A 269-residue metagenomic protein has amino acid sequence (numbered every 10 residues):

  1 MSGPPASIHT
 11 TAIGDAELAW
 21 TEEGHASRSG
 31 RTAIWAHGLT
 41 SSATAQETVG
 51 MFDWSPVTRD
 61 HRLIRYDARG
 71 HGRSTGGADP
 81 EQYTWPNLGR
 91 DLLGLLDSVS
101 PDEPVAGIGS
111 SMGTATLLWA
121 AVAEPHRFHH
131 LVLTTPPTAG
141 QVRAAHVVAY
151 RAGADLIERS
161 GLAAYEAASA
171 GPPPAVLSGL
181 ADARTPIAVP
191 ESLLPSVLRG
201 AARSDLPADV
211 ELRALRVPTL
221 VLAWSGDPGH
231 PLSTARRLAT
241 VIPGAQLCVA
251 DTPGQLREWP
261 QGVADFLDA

Functional and structural regions predicted by a protein language model:
S2, I13-T75: Conserved HGGG/HGGXW glycine-rich cap/lid loop of the alpha/beta-hydrolase fold
H37, G109-S111, W224: Conserved alpha/beta-hydrolase "nucleophile elbow" surrounding the catalytic nucleophile
T48-P56, I64-V105: Active-site loop/oxyanion-hole signature of alpha/beta-hydrolase fold enzymes
A115-E158: Flexible "cap/lid" loop of the alpha/beta hydrolase fold
A181-V210: Hydrophobic, aromatic-rich cap/lid helix
L215, V221-A223: Short beta-strand/loop motif that positions the catalytic acidic residue of the alpha/beta-hydrolase fold
P228-T234: Conserved alpha/beta-hydrolase "acid-adjacent" motif
G244-A269: Catalytic active-site module of serine/aspartate enzymes centered on a nucleophile-bearing elbow/loop
